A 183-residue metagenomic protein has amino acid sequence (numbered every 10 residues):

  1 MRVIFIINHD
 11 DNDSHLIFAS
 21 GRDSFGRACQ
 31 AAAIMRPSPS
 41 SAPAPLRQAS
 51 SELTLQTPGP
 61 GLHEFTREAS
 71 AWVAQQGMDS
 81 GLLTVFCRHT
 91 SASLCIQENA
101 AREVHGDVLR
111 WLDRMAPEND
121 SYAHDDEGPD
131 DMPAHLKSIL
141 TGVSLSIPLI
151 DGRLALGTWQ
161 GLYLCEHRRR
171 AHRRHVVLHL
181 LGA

Functional and structural regions predicted by a protein language model:
M1-I4, D10-L16, S20-R22: Short, low-complexity, charge-dense intrinsically disordered segments
I7-N8, S41: Short helix-onset patch at the extreme N-terminus, typifying the N->h transition of secretory signal peptides
F18, F25, C29-A183: Active-site histidine-anchored catalytic micro-motif
